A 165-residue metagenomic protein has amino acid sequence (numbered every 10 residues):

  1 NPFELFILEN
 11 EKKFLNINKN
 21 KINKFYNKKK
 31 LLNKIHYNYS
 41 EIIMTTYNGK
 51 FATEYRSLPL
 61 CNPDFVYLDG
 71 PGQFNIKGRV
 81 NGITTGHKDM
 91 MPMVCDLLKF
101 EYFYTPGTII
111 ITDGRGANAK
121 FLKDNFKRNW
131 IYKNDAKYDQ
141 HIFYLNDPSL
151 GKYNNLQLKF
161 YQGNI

Functional and structural regions predicted by a protein language model:
N1, N23-K30, D124-I131: Short, surface-exposed basic-aromatic patches at helix termini and helix-loop junctions that form
P2-E9: Conserved SAM-binding motif I beta-strand of class I
E4, K34-H36, I131: Conserved beta-strand segments of alpha/beta enzyme cores
E9-F14, G114-G116: Short beta-alpha junction loops
E11-N62: S-adenosyl-L-methionine
N38-I43, G72-I165: C-terminal substrate-binding/active-site "lid" region of AdoMet-derived donor-dependent transferases
Y55-D69, F74-I76: Short SAM/SAH-binding signature in class I
